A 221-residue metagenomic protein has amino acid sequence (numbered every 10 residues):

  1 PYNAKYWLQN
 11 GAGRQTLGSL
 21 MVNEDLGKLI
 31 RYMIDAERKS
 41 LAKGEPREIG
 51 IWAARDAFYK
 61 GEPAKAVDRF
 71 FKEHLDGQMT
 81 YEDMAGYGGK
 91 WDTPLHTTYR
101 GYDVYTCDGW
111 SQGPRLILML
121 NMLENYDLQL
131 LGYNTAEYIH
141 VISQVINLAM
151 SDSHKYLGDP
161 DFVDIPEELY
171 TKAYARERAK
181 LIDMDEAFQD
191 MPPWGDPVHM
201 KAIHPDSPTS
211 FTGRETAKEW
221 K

Functional and structural regions predicted by a protein language model:
P1-A53, F58-S111, Y170, L181-E186: Noncatalytic scaffold domains of N-terminal-nucleophile
A12, N23-D25, I30, G44 (+3 more regions): Internal maturation/activation junctions in enzymes
P114: Flexible, polar/acidic helix-loop-strand segments at domain edges
L118: Protein kinase glycine-rich loop
